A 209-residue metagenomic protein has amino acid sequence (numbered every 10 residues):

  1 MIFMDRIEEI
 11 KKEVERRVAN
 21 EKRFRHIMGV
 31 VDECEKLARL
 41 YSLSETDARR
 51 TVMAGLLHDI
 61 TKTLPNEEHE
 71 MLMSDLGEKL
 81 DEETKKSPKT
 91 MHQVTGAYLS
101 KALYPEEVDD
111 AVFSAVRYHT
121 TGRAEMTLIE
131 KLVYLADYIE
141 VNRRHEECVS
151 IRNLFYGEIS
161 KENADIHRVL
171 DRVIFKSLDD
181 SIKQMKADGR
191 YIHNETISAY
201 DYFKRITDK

Functional and structural regions predicted by a protein language model:
I2-D5, V18-F24, M28, D32-L43 (+3 more regions): Divalent metal-dependent phosphate-bond-processing catalytic cores, especially two-metal-ion Mg2+/Mn2+ enzymes that act
R6-H26, E70-S87: Active-site flanking loop/helix segments enriched in acidic
A48-D81, G96, S114-T121: His-Asp-centered metal-binding catalytic motifs of divalent-metal-dependent phosphohydrolases/nucleases
R49, K85-K89, E125: Secondary-structure capping and boundary motifs in well-ordered enzyme cores
H92-K101: Alpha-helical segment that forms one wall of the substrate-binding/catalytic cleft in peptidoglycan-active domains
